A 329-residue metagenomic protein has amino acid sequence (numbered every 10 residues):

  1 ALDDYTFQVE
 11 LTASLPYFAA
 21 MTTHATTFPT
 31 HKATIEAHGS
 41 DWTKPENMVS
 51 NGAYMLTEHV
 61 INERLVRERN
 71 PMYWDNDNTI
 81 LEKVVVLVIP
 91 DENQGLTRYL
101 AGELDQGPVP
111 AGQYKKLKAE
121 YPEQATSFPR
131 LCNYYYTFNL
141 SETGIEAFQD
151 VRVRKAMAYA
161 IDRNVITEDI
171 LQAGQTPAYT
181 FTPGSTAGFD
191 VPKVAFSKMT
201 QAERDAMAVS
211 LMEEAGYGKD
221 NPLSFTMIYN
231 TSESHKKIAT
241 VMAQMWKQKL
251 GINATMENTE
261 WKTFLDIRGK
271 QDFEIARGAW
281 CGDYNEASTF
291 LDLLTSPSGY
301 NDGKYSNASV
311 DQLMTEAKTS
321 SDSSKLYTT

Functional and structural regions predicted by a protein language model:
A1-L2, T167, I252-D266, T289-T329: Extracytoplasmic/peripheral linker and loop segments enriched in polar/acidic and small residues with frequent Thr/Pro
D4, L11-K83: Gly/Pro-rich hinge or "lid" segments in bacterial periplasmic/extracellular proteins
F7-Q8, G52-M55, L65-V66, L81-L87 (+2 more regions): Short, well-ordered beta-strand elements
A13, E68-Y73, R130-A156, A160 (+1 more regions): A bilobed periplasmic-binding-protein/Venus flytrap-type ligand-binding module shared by bacterial periplasmic
T22, A147-A187, T200, I238: Periplasmic-binding protein-like
P45, P71-L117: Ligand-site clamp/hinge motif
I61, D205, V209-G282, P297 (+1 more regions): Ligand/substrate-recognition segments at binding pockets and active sites
T176-E214, S232-K236: Structural transition elements
